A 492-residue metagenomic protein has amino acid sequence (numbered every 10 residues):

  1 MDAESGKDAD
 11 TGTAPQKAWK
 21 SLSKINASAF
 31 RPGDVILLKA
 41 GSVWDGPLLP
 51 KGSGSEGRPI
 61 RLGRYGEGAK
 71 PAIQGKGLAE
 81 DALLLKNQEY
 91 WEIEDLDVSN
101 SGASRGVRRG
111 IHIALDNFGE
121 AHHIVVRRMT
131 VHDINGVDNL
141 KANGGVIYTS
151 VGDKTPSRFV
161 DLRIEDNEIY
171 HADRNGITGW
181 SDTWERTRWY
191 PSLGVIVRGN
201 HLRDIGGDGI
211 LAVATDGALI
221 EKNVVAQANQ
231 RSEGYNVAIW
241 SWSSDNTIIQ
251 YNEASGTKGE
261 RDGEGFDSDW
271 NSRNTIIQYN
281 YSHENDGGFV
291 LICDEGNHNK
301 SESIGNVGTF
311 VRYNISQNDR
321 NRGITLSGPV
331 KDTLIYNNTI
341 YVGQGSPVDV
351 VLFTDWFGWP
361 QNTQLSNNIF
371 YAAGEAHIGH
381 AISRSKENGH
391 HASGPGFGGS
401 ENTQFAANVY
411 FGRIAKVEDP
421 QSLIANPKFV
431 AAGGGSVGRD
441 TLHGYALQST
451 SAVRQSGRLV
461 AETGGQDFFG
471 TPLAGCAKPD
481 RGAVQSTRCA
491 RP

Functional and structural regions predicted by a protein language model:
M1, L62, I73, P427-A431 (+2 more regions): Bulky hydrophobic/aromatic "packing anchor" residues in well-ordered structure
M1-K39, V43-L49, A82, S451 (+2 more regions): Acidic Gly/Asp/Thr-rich repetitive segments characteristic of extracellular carbohydrate-active and adhesion proteins
E4-D8, G41-V43, G54, G66-A69 (+4 more regions): Acidic glycine-/aspartate-rich tracts in secreted/extracellular proteins
T13, L37-A40, S53-V107, D133-N139 (+1 more regions): Right-handed parallel beta-helix/beta-spiral solenoid domain characteristic of secreted/periplasmic
A18, T441-G444, Q448-P492: Surface beta-loop-beta hairpin patches that serve as ligand-binding interfaces in beta-rich domains
L49, K76-L84, R105-N117, N139-F159 (+8 more regions): Extracellular beta-strand/beta-solenoid scaffold signature
P59, G66-G68, E89-N100, E120-N135 (+12 more regions): Right-handed parallel beta-helix
S393-Q421: Leucine-rich solenoid repeat scaffolds
